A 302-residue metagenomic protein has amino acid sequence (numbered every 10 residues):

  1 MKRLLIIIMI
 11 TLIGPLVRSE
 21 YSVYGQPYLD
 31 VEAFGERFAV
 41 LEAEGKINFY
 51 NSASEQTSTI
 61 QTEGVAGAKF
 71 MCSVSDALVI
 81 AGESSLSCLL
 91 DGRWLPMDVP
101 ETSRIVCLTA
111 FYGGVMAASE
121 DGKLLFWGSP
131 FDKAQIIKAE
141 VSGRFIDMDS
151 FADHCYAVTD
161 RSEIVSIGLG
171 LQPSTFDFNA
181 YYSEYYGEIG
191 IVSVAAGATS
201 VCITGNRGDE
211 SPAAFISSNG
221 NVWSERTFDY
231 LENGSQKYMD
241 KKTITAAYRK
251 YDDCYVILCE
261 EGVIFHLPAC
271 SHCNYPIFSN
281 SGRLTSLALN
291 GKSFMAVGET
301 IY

Functional and structural regions predicted by a protein language model:
R3-I13: Sec-dependent N-terminal signal peptides
L16-S58, M71, C254, P276 (+2 more regions): An edge-strand/N-cap motif at the start of beta-rich repeat modules
E20-V23, Q56-T62, R93-V99, K133-E140 (+4 more regions): A short beta-strand motif characteristic of beta-propeller blades
G25-G35, A66-S75, S103-Y112, G143-D153 (+3 more regions): Repeated scaffold domains used in trafficking and secretory/extracellular systems, primarily beta-propellers
F38-A39, V79, G114-A117, F126 (+6 more regions): Conserved core positions of repeat-based scaffolds
I47, L86-S87, L124, I164 (+3 more regions): Structural signal for beta-propeller blades
Y50-S52, L89, I167, S217-S218 (+1 more regions): Conserved Ser/Thr-centered positions that define the repeating blades of beta-propeller domains
